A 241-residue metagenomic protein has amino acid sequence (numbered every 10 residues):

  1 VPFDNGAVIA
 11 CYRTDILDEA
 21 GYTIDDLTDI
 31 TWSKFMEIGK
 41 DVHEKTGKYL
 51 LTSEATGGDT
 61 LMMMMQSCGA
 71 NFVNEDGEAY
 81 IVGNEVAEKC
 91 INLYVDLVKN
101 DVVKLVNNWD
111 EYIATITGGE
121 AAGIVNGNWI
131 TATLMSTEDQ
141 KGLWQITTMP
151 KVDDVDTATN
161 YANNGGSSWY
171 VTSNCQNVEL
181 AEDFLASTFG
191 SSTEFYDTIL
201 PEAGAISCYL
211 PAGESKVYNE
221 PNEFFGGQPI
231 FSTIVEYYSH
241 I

Functional and structural regions predicted by a protein language model:
V1-D25, S53-D76, Y161-V171, I230-S239: Periplasmic solute-binding protein
V1-I9, S33-I38, E44, M62-M63 (+4 more regions): Hinge/lid segment of periplasmic solute-binding proteins
D15-D25, K45, K99-N100, Q140 (+1 more regions): Short helix-loop capping/hinge motifs at secondary-structure junctions, enriched in acidic/polar residues
D29-M36, K104-G118: Short helix-initiation/N-cap motifs at beta->coil->alpha
M36-D41, D76-V106, M149: Glycine-centered hinge/linker elements that transmit conformational signals in sensory and ligand-binding systems
G47-K48, G118-G127: Alpha-to-beta junction loops
G57, W109, N126-T131, G166-S167: Beta->alpha turn/N-cap motifs
I130-K141, D153-I241: C-terminal lobe and pocket-closing loops of periplasmic/extracytoplasmic Venus-flytrap solute-binding proteins
